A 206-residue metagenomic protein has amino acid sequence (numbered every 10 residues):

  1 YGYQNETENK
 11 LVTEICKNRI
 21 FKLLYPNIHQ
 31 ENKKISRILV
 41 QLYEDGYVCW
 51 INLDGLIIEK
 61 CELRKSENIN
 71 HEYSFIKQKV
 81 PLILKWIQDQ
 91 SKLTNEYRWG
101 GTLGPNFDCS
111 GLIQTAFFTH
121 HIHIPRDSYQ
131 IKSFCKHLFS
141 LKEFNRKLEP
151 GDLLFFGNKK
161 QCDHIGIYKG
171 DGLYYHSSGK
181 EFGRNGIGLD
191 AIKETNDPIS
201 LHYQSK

Functional and structural regions predicted by a protein language model:
Y1-L23, N27-E31: Beta-loop motif signature
Y1-Q4, N9-V12, Y168-K206: Aromatic- and glycine-rich peptidoglycan recognition patches
N18, L148-D152: Loop/turn positions that initiate beta-strands
K22, I28-Q90: Boundary regions of SH3-family modules and the immediately adjacent low-complexity/disordered segments in eukaryotic
L23, F155-F156, H176: A generic structural signal for residues embedded in beta-strands
E96-E149: Catalytic cysteine-centered active-site loop
K147, K160-C162: Short glycine/proline-centered loop/turn elements that form peptide/ligand docking sites
L153, C162-L173: Catalytic nucleophile-His microenvironment captured as a short glycine-rich beta-strand/loop that brackets
